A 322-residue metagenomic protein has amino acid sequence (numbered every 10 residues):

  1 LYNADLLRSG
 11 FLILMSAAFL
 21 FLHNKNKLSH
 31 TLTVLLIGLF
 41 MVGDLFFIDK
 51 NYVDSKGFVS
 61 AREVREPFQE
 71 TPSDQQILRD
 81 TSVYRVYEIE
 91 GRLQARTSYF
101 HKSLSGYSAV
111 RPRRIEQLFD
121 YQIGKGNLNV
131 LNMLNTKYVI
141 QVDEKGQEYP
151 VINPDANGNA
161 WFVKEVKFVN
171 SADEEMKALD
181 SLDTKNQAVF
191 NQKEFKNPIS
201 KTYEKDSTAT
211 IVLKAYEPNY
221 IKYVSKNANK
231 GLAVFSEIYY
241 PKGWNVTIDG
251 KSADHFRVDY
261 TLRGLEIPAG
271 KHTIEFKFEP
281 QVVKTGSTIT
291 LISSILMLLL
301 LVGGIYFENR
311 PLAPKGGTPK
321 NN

Functional and structural regions predicted by a protein language model:
L1-V224, K230-E237: Conserved luminal/periplasmic juxtamembrane motif of membrane-embedded glycan-processing enzymes
L39, G316-G317: A subset of signal/propeptide-processing and intrinsically disordered low-complexity segments in secreted/extracellular
L104, V110, P268, K320-N321: Intrinsically disordered, low-complexity, compositionally biased regions/tails
N186, N191-K315, N321-N322: Active-site-proximal, structured, solvent-exposed surfaces of multi-pass membrane proteins that position macromolecular
